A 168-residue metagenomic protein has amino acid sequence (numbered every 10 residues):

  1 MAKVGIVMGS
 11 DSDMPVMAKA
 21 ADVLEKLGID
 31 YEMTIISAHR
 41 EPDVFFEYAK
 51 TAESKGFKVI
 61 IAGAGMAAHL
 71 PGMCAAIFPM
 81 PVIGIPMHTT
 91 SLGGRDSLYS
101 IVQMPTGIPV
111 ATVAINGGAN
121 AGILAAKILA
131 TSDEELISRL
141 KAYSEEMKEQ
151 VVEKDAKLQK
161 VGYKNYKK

Functional and structural regions predicted by a protein language model:
A2-K3, I29-E32, M80, V102-V110: Glycine/charged-rich beta-loop-alpha catalytic/anionic-binding loops adjacent to active sites
A2-R40: Glycine-rich phosphate/diphosphate-binding loop of Rossmann-like nucleotide-binding domains
V4, D30, T34-S54, A62-M66: Amphipathic alpha-helical hairpins
M8-P15, K19-A20, R95-K168: C-terminal binding/interaction regions
D13-M17, E41-F45, A64-M73, L92-R95 (+1 more regions): Short glycine/serine/threonine-rich phosphate/pyrophosphate-binding segments that cradle anionic phosphate groups
S37-A38, G63-A67, P86, T112-G117: Active-site nucleophile and cofactor-binding loops and adjacent substrate-binding regions of central metabolic enzymes
Y48-P86: Glycine-rich phosphate-binding loop
I77-V102, T106: Glycine/small-residue-rich loop that forms an oxyanion/phosphate-binding "nest" at active or ligand-binding sites
